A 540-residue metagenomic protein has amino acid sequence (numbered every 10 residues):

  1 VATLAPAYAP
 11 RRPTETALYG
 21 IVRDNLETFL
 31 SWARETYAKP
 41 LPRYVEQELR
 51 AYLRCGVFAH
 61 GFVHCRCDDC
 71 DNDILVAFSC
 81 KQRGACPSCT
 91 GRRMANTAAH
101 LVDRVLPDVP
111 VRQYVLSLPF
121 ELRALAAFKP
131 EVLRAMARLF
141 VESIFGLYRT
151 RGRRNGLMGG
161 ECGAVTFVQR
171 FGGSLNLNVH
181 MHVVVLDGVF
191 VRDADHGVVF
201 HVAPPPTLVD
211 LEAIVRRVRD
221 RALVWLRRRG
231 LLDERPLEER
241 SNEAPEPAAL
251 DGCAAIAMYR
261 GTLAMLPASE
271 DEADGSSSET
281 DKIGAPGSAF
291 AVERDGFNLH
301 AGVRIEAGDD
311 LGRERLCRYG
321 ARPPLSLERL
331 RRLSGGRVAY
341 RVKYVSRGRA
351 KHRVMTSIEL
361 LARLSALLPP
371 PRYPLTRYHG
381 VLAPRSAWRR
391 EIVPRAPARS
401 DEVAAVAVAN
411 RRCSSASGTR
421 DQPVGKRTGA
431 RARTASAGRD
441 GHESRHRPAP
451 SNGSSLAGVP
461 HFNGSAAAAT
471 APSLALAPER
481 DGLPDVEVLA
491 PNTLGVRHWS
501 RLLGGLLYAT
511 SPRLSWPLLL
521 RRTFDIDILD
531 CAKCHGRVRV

Functional and structural regions predicted by a protein language model:
V1-V540: Beta->alpha loop/short-helix hinge microenvironment recognizer with preference for catalytic Tyr/His contexts
